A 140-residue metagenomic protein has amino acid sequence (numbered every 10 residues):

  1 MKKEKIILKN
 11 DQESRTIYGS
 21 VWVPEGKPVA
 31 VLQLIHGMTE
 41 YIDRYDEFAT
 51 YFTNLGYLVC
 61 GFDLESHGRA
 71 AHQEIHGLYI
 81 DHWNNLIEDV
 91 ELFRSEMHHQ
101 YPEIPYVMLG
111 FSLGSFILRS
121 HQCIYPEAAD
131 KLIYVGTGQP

Functional and structural regions predicted by a protein language model:
M1-G26: N-terminal cap/lid segment of alpha/beta-hydrolase-fold proteins
G37-E40: Active-site glycine-rich loops that stabilize anionic/oxyanionic intermediates across multiple enzyme folds
A49-E74: Conserved alpha/beta-hydrolase
I80-H98: Alpha/beta-hydrolase active-site loop
Y101-S112: Alpha/beta-hydrolase fold nucleophile elbow
V107, K131-I133: Residue in the alpha/beta-hydrolase core beta-strand immediately N-terminal to the catalytic nucleophile
S115-P126: Short glycine-enriched nucleophile-adjacent loop and the immediately C-terminal alpha-helix near the catalytic center
I133-P140: Active-site nucleophile loop of the alpha/beta-hydrolase fold
